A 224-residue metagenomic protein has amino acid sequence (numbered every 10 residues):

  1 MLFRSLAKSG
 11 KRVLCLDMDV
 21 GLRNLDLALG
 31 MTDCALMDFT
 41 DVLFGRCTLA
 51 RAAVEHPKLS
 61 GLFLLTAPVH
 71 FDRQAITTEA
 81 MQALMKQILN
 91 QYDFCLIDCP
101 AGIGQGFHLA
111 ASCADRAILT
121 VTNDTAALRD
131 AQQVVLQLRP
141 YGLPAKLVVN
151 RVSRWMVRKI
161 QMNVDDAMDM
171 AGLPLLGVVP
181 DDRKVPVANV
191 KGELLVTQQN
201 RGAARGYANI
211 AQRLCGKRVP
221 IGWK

Functional and structural regions predicted by a protein language model:
M1-L2: Short, small-residue-biased leader/transition segments that mark boundaries at the very start of proteins
S5, D41, A52, A83 (+4 more regions): Alpha-helical scaffold segments in soluble metabolic enzymes
S5-C15: Post-Walker A helix-loop "phosphate-sensing" segment adjacent to the P-loop in P-loop NTPases
C15-N90, V187-V196: P-loop/Walker-type NTP enzyme "switch/lid" segment
D17, L25, V42, D98 (+3 more regions): Residue-level signature of catalytic and energy-coupling elements of molecular machines, predominantly ATP/GTP-dependent
L36, A50, T78, Q82 (+3 more regions): Amphipathic alpha-helical transducer elements in NTP-driven molecular machines
A83, Q87-N90, F94-D181, P186-V187: Conserved catalytic-core segment of NTP-binding enzymes
V190-K224: NTP-binding/hydrolysis catalytic cores, primarily Walker-type P-loop NTPases
